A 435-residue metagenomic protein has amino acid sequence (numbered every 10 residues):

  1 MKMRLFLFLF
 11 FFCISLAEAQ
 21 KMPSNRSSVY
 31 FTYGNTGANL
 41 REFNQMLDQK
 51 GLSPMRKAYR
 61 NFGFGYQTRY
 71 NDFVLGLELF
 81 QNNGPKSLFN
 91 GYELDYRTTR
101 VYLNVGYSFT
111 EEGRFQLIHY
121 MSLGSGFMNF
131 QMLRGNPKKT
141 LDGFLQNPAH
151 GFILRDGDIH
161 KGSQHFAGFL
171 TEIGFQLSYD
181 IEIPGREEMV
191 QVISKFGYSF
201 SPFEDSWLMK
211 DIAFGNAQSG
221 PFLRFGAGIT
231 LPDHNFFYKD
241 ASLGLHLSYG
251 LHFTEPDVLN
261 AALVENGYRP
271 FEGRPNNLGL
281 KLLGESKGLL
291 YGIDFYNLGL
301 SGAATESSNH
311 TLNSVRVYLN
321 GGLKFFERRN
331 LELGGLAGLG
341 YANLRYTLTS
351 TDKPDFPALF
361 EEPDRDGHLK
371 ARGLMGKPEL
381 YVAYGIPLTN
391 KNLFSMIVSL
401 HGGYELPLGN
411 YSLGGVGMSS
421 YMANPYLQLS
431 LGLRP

Functional and structural regions predicted by a protein language model:
M1-S27, F115, A227-D233, L331 (+1 more regions): Bacterial Sec-dependent N-terminal signal peptides
Q20-N71, W207-A213, G220-K287: Short glycine/proline- and aromatic-enriched beta-strand/turn motifs that initiate or cap beta-hairpins
N25-S27, R56-F62, D95-V101, F115 (+9 more regions): Residues that define the transmembrane beta-barrel architecture of outer-membrane proteins
Y33-N39, Y70-D72, L79-P85, L123-N129 (+10 more regions): Transmembrane beta-strands of outer-membrane beta-barrel pores
L47-L52, S87-L94, G157-Q164, S206-G215 (+4 more regions): Extracellular loop and loop/strand-boundary signature of outer-membrane beta-barrel proteins
F64-T68, L103-Y107, M121-S125, T171-I181 (+8 more regions): Residues on the lipid-exposed face of transmembrane beta-strands in outer-membrane beta-barrel proteins
N71-L154, H165-T171, K287-L359, D366-Y381: Gram-negative (and chloroplast) outer-membrane scaffold detector with strong preference for beta-barrel transmembrane
Q176-L247, Y381-P435: Predominantly the C-terminal beta-signal and adjacent terminal strand-loop region of outer-membrane beta-barrel
